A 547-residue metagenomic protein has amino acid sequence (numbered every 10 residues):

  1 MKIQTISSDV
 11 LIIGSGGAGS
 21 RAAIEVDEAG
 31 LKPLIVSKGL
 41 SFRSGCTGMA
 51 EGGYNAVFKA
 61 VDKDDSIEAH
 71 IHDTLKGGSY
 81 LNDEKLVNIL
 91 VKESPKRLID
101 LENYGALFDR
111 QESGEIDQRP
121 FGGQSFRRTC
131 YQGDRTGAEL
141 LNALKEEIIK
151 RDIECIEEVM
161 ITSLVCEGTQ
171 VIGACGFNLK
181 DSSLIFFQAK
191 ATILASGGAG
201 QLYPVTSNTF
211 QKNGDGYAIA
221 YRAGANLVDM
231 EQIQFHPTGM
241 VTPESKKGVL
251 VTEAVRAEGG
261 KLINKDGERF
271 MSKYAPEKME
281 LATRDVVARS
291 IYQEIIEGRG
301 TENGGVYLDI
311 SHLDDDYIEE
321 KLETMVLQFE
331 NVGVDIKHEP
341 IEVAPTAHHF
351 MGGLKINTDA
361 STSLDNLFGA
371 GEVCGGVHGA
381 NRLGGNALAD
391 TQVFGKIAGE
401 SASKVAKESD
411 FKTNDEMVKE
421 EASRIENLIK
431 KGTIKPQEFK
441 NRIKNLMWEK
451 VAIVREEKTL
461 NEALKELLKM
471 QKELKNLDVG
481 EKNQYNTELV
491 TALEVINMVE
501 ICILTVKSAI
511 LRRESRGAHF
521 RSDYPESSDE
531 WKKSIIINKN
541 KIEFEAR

Functional and structural regions predicted by a protein language model:
M1, I6, G17, E25 (+11 more regions): Glycine- and aromatic-enriched mobile tails/lids
T5-S8, S182-A191, S363: Core beta-strand elements of the Rossmann-like FAD/NAD(P) dinucleotide-binding domain in flavoenzyme oxidoreductases
K32-S37, D229: Short beta-strand "acidic-cap" motif of Rossmann-like dinucleotide-binding folds
L40-D73, S79, Q234-P237, S245 (+1 more regions): Conserved N-terminal glycine-rich FAD pyrophosphate-binding loop of Rossmann-like flavoproteins
Y80-E84, E115-L141, G200-P204, G304-L313: Helix-loop-beta segment of a Rossmann-like dinucleotide-binding subdomain
N82-P95, R128-E146, I156, T206-G214 (+2 more regions): Short beta-strand to alpha-helix junction loop
R97, E102-S183, Q188, A195 (+2 more regions): Conserved redox-cofactor binding core of oxidoreductases
I219, A225-D335, Q392, S401-E408: An anion/pyrophosphate-binding glycine-rich loop and adjacent beta-alpha core in soluble alpha-beta enzymes
